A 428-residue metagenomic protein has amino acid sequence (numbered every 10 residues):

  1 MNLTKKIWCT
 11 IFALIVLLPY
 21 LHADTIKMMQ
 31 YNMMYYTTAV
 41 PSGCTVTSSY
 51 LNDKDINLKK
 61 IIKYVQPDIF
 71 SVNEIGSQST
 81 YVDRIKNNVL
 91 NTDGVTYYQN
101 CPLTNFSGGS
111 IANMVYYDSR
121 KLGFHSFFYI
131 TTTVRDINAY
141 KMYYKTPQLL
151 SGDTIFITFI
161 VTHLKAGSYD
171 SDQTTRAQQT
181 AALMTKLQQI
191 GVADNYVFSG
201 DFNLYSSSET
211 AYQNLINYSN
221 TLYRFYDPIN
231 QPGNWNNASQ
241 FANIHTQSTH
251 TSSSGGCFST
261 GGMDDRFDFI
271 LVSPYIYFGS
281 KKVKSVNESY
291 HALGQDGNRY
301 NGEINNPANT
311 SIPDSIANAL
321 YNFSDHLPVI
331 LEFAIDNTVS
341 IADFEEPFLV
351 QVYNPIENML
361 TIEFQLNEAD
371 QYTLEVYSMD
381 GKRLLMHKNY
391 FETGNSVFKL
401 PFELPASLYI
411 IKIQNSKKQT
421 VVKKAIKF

Functional and structural regions predicted by a protein language model:
M1-T25: Bacterial Sec-dependent N-terminal signal peptides
D24-N337: Divalent cation-coordinating acidic motifs and surrounding scaffolds that mediate Ca2+/Mg2+/Mn2+/Zn2+-dependent binding
E74, V82, T131, N354 (+3 more regions): Non-cytosolic beta-sheet module surface loops
D194, D370-T373, Y409: Short beta-strand/loop motifs in extracellular/secreted proteins, especially within beta-sandwich accessory domains
I335-I356, Q365-N367, K382-L384: Residue-level detector of functionally pivotal "anchor" positions at catalytic/ligand-binding pockets or at interdomain
V376-L384, Y409: Short, glycine-anchored, charge-dense loop/turn motifs used at functional sites
F391-T393, L404-F428: C-terminal tail/sorting-segment detector
S396-F402: Exposed aromatic-hydrophobic patches
